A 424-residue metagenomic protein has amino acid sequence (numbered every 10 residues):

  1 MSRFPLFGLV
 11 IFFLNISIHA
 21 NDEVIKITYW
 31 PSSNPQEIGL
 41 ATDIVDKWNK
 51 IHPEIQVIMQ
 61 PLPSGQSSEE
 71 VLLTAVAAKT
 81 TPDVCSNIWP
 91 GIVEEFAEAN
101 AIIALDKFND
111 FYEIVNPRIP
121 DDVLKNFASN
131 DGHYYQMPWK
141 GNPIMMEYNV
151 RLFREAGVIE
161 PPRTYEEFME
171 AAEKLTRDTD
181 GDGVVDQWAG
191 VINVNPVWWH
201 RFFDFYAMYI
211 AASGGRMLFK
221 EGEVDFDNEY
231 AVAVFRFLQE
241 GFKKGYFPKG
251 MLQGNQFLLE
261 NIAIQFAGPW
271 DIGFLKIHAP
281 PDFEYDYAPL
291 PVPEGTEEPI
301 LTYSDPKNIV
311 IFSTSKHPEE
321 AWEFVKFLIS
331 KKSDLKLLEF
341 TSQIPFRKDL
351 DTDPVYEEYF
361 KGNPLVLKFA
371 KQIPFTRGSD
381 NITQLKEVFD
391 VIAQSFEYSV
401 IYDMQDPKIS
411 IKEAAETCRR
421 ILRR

Functional and structural regions predicted by a protein language model:
M1-T28, K50, K412, E416-R424: Short, low-complexity disordered leader/linker segments with a strong preference for bacterial N-terminal type II
E23-N34, I55-Q60, V84, Y135 (+1 more regions): Short, well-ordered beta-strand elements
K26-D43, L62-P63, N142, G378-L385: Extracytoplasmic "Venus flytrap"
D43-I119, R151-R163, E260-I264, I277-P280 (+2 more regions): Extracytoplasmic "Venus flytrap"/periplasmic binding protein-like
I88-M145, M169, V185-A189, F202 (+3 more regions): Hinge/lid segment of periplasmic solute-binding proteins
E94-E95, D110, D271-D282, P291-Q394 (+1 more regions): C-terminal lobe and pocket-closing loops of periplasmic/extracytoplasmic Venus-flytrap solute-binding proteins
A171-K174, K220-K249, L290: Glycine-centered hinge/linker elements that transmit conformational signals in sensory and ligand-binding systems
T179-V185: Acidic, glycine-anchored loop motifs typical of Ca2+
